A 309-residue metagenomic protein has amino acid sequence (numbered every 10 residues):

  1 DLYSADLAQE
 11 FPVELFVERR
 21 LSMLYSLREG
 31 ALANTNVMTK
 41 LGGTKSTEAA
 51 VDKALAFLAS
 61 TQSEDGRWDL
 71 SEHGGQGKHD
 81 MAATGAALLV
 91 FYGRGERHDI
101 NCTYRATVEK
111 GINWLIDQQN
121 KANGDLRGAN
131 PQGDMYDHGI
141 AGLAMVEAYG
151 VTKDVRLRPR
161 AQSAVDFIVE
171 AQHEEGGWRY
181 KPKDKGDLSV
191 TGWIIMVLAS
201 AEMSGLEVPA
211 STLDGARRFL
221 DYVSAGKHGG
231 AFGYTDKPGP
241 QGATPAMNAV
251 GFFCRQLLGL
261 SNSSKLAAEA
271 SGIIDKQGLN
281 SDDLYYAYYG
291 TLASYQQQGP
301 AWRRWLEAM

Functional and structural regions predicted by a protein language model:
D1-L21: Extracytoplasmic/secretory-pathway proteins
F16-A56, D69-T107, N120-D166, E170-G215 (+2 more regions): An alpha-helical repeat/solenoid feature that recognizes helix-turn-helix modules
T61-D65: Short polar catalytic/cofactor-binding loops
L115: Patatin-like phospholipase
